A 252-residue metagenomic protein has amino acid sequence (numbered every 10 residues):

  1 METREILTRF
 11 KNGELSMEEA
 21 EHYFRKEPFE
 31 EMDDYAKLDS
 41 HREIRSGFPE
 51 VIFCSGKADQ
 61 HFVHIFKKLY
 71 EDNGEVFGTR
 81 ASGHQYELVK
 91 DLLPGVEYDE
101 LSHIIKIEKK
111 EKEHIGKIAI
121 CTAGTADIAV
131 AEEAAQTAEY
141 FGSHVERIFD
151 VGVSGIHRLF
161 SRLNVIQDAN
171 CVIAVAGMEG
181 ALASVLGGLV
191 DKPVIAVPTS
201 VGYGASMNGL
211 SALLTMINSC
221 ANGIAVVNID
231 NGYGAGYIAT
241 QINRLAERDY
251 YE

Functional and structural regions predicted by a protein language model:
M1-S82, Y86-E87, D91-L92, V96: Long amphipathic alpha-helical segments
Q60-F62, D127-E132, I156-H157, A176-V185 (+2 more regions): Short glycine/serine/threonine-rich phosphate/pyrophosphate-binding segments that cradle anionic phosphate groups
L92-P94, L189-V190, C220-N222: Short, structured coil segments at secondary-structure junctions
I104-K106, H144-V165, L210-S211, V227: Glycine-rich oxoanion-binding loops at beta->alpha junctions
I115-G155: Glycine-rich phosphate/diphosphate-binding loop of Rossmann-like nucleotide-binding domains
T122, A126, F160, N164-Q167 (+3 more regions): C-terminal binding/interaction regions
S161-T199: Glycine-rich phosphate-binding loop
